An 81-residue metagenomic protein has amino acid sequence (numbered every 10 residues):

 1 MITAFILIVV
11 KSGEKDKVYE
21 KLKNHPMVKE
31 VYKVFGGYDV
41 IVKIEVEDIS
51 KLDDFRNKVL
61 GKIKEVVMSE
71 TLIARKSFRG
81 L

Functional and structural regions predicted by a protein language model:
M1-L81: A compositional/biophysical signature of low hydrophobicity enriched in polar/charged and small residues
